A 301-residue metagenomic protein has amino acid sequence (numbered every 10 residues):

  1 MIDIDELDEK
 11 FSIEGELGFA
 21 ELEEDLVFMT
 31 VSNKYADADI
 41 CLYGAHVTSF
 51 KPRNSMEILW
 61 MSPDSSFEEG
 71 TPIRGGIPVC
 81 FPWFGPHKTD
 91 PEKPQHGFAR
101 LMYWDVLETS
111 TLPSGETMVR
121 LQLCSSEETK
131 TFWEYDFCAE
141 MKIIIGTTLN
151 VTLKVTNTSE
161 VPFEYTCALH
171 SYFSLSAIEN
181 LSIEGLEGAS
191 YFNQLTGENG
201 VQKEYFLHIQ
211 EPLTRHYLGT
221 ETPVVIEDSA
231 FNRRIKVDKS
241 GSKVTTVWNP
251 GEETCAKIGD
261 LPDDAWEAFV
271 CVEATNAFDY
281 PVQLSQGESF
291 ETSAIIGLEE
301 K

Functional and structural regions predicted by a protein language model:
M1-R74, T222-P223, E227-K243, Q286-K301: Beta-strand-rich N-terminal accessory domains
F19-E23, K93-I145: Extended, loop-rich substrate-binding clefts of extracytoplasmic carbohydrate-active enzymes
I40, L153-S159, L298: Asparagine-centered strand-capping/turn motif at beta-strand->loop junctions
W60-T109, R120-Q122: Extended, compositionally biased flexible segments
E68, E140-K142, D279-L284: Beta-strand-rich interaction surfaces with strong enrichment in secreted/lumenal proteins
M102, I209-Q286: Acidic/His-leaning functional-site neighborhoods
A139, L149-V151, F290: Hydrophobic core residues within well-ordered beta-strands of beta-rich domains
P162-E164, A168-T245: Active-site/ligand-binding surface loops and adjacent short beta/alpha elements that line catalytic pockets across
